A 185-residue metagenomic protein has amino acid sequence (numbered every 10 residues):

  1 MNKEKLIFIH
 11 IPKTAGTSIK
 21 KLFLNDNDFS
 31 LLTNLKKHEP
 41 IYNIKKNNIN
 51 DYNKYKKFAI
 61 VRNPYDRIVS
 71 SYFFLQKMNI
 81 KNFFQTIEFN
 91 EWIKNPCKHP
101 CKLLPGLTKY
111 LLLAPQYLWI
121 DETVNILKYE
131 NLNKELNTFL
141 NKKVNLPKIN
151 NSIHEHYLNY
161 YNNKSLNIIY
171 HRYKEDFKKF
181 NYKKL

Functional and structural regions predicted by a protein language model:
M1-L185: Membrane-interface amphipathic segments in extracytoplasmic regions
